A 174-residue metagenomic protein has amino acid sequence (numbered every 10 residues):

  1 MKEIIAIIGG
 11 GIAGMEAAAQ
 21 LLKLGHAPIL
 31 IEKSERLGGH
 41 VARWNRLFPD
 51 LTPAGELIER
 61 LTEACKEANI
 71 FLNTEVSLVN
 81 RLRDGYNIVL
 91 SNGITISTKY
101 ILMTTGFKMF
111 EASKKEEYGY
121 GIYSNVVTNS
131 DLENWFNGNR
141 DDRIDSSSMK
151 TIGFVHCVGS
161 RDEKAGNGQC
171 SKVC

Functional and structural regions predicted by a protein language model:
M1-G38, V79, F107-C174: Rossmann-like dinucleotide/flavin-binding elements
A6-I8, A13, Q20, E59-F110: Feature captures the FAD/FMN-dependent oxidoreductase FAD-binding
A27-L30, R46-L47, I96-S97, L102 (+1 more regions): Repeat-unit-sized solenoid/scaffold elements
A42-N73, E116-S130: N-terminal glycine-rich dinucleotide-binding loop that anchors FAD/FMN and/or NAD(P) in oxidoreductases
W44, F48, S77-L78, R83-Y86 (+1 more regions): A broad, structure-centric signal for solvent-exposed, well-ordered loop/edge residues that line or flank functional
P53, L57, I94, C170: Conserved acidic
